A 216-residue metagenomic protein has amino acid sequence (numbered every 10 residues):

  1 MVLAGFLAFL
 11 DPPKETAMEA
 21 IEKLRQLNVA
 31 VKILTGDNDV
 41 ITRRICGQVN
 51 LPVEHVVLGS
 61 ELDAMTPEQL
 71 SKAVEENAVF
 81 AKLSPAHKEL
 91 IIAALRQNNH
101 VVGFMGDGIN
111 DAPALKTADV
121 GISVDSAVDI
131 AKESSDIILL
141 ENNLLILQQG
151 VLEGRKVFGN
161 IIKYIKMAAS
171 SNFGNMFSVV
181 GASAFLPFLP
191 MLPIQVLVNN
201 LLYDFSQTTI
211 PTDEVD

Functional and structural regions predicted by a protein language model:
V2-A20, R25-V40, H55-A64, N77-A86 (+2 more regions): Conserved beta-strand/loop elements of the cytosolic catalytic core of P-type E1-E2 ATPases, chiefly in the P-domain
T35, I41, I45-V49, V215: Conserved glycine-bearing catalytic or ligand-binding loops at nucleotide- and phosphate-handling centers of large
V49, V53-F104, A118-D216: Membrane-embedded transport module
D107: Conserved catalytic-loop aspartate of Hanks-type protein kinases
L115: Basic, alpha-helical nucleic-acid-binding regions used in initiation and control of genome expression
